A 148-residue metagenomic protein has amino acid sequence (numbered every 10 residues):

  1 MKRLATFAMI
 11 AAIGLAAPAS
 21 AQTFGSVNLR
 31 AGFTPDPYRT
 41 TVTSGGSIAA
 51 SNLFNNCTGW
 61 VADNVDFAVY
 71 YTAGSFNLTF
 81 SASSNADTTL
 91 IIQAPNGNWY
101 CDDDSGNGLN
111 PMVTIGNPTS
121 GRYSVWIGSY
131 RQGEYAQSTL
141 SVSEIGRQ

Functional and structural regions predicted by a protein language model:
M1-A8: Bacterial N-terminal signal peptides that target proteins for export
A8-M9, A19: Cleavable N-terminal signal peptides
L15-A21: Sec/Tat signal peptide C-region and signal peptidase I cleavage site
A21-S51: Predominantly extracellular/luminal regions of secreted and cell-surface proteins, especially disulfide-bonded
Q22-F24, N28, A136-S141, G146: N-terminal intrinsically disordered, cationic/polar leader segments that include organellar targeting peptides
A49-L78: Non-catalytic, beta-strand-enriched accessory regions in extracellular/secretory proteins and membrane protein
A68-S84, L90-I91, Y123-I127: Hydrophobic beta-strand segments within beta-rich accessory/binding domains
I91-S141: Noncatalytic accessory or regulatory domains flanking protease catalytic cores in secreted, cell-surface, and selected
